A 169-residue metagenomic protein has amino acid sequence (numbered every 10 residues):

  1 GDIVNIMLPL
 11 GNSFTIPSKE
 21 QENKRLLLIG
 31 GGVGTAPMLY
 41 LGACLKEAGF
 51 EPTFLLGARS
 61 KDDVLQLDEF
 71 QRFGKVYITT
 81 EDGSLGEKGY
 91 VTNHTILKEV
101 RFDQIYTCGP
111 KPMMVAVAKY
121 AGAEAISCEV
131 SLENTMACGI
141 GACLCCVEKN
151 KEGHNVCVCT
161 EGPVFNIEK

Functional and structural regions predicted by a protein language model:
G1-D2, C143: Loop/turn positions that initiate beta-strands
D2-T135: FNR/FR-type flavoprotein reductase catalytic core
P37, K111-P112, E133-V164: Local cysteine-cluster metal-coordination motifs and their immediate loop/turn environment, predominantly Fe-S cluster
V91, I167-K169: A charged, well-structured terminal subsegment
